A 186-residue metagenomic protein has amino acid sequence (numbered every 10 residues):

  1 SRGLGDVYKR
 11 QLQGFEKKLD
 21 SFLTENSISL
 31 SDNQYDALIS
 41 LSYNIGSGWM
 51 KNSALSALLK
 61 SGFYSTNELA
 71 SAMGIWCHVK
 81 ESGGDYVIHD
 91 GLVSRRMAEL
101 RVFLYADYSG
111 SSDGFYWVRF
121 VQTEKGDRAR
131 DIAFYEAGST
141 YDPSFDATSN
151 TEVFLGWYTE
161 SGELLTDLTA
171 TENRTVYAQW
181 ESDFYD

Functional and structural regions predicted by a protein language model:
R2-Y8: Short, small-residue-biased leader/transition segments that mark boundaries at the very start of proteins
R10-S53: Active-site nucleophile-His-acid catalytic modules used for acyl/amide transfer and hydrolysis across diverse enzymes
E16, T24, G48-F115: Long, amphipathic alpha-helical surface segments
L30-Q34, S65, T169-E172: Extracellular/periplasmic catalytic domains that process cell-envelope and extracellular macromolecules
S40-Y43, G74, G162: Short amphipathic alpha-helical surface patches that mediate protein-protein
S112-D186: Secondary-structure capping and domain/repeat boundary segments
